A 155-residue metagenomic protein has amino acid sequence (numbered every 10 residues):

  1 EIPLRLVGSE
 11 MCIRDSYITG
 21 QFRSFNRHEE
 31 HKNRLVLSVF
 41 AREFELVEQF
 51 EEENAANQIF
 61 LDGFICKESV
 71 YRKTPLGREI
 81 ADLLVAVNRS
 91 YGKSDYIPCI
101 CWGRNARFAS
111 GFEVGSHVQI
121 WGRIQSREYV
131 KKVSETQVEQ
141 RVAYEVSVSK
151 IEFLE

Functional and structural regions predicted by a protein language model:
E1-G8, C12-I13: Single conserved hydrophobic/aromatic residue that forms the stacking wall/gate of nucleotide- or nucleobase-binding
S9-E10, Y91-G111: A beta-strand/beta-hairpin structural motif
R14-S24, A41, I59-C66, V114-S126: OB-fold and OB-like beta-barrel modules that bind single-stranded nucleic acids
Q21-E48, S69-P75, R123-L154: OB-fold single-stranded nucleic acid-binding module
V39-F40, D82-V87, P98-I100, E145-S147: Short, acidic/hydrophobic/Gly-rich beta-strand patch recurrent on exposed beta strands that often constitutes part
E45-N57, S110: Short boundary/loop segments of OB/S1/cold-shock single-stranded nucleic-acid-binding domains
V70-V87: Short aromatic-glycine-enriched beta-strand elements
